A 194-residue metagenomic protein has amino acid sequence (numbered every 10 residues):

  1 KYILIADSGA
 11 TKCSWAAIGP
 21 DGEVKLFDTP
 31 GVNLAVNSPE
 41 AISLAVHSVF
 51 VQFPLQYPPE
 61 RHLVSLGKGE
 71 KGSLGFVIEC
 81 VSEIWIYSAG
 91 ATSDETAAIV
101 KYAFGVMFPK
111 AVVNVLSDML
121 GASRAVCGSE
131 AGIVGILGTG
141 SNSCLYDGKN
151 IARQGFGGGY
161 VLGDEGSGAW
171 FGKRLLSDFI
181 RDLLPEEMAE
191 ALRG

Functional and structural regions predicted by a protein language model:
Y2-Q56, E60-R61, E70, E79 (+2 more regions): Short glycine-rich, Thr/Ser-proximal phosphate-binding strand/loop in the N-terminal lobe of ATP-dependent enzymes
I3-D7, V81-W85, N114, G132-I136 (+1 more regions): Short glycine-aspartate micro-motif
C13-I18, R124, G135, S141-Y146: Short beta-strand scaffold segments in enzyme catalytic cores
D21, A98, S141-G155: Acidic-glycine-rich active-site phosphate/pyrophosphate-binding loop
V51-N114, V126-C127: Short beta-strand-loop/turn "lid" adjacent to the catalytic site in phosphate-handling enzymes
Y102-G105, I136, Y146, I151: Active-site phosphate-binding/coordination module
A111-G135: Conserved phosphate-binding catalytic cores of ATP/NTP-utilizing and phosphoryl-transfer enzymes
I151-G194: Glycine-rich phosphate-binding loop plus the immediately following alpha-helix
